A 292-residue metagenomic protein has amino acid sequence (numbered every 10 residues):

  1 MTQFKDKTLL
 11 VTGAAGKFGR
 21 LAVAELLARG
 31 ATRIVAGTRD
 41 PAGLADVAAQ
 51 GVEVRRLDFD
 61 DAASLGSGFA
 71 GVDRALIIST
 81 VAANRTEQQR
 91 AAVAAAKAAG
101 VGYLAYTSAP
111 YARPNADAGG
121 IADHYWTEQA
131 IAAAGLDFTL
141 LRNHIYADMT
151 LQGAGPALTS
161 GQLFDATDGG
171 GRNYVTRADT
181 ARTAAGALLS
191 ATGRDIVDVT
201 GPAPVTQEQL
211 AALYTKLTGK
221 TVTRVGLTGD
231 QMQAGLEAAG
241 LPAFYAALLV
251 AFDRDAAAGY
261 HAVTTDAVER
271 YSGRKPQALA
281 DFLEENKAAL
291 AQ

Functional and structural regions predicted by a protein language model:
M1-D6, A288-Q292: Basic/polar N-terminal segments that are highly enriched at the extreme N-terminus, encompassing both cleavable
T2-V35, R39-A42, D60-A63, A70 (+8 more regions): Oxidoreductase cofactor-interface core, primarily capturing Rossmann-like NAD(P)-dependent enzymes
G43-Q50, S67: Short loop/helix-cap segments at secondary-structure boundaries that form the rim of catalytic
A48-D61: Rossmann-fold cofactor-recognition segment
D58-F59, S79-T80, K287: Short glycine-/small-residue-rich Rossmann-like dinucleotide-binding loops
A70-L76: Short acidic/histidine-rich motifs immediately flanking catalytic phosphotransfer sites in two-component signaling
L76-I77, Y106: Structural recognition of the beta-strand scaffold that forms the well-ordered cores of secreted hydrolase catalytic
D230-Q292: A hydrophobic C-terminal alpha-helical subdomain
